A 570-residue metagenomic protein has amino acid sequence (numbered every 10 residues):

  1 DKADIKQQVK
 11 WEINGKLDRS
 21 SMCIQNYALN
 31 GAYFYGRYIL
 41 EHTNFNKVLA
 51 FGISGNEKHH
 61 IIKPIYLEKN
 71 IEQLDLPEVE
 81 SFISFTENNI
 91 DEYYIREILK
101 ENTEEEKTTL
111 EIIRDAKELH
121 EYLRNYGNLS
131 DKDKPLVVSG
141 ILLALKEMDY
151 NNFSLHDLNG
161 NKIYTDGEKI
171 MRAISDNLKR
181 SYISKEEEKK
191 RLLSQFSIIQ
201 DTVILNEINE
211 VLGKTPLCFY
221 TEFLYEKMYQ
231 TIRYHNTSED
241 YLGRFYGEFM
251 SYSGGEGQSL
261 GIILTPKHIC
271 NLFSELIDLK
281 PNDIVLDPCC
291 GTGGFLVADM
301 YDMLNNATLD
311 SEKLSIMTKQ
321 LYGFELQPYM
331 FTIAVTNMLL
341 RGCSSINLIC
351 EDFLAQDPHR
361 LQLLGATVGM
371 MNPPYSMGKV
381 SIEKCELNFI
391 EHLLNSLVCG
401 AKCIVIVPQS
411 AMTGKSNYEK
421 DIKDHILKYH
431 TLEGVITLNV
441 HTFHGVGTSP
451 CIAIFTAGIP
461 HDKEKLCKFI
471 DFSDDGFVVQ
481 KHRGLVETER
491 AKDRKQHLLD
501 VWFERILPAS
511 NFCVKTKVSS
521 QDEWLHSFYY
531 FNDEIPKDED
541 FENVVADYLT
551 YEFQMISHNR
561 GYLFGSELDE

Functional and structural regions predicted by a protein language model:
D1-L49, G55-I65, I71-E72: A short, conserved, highly charged catalytic patch centered on acidic carboxylates
I5-K16, T109-L129, L224-Y229: Short amphipathic alpha-helical segments and their helix-coil junctions
R37, V137-D149, L339: Short, hydrophobic/amphipathic alpha-helical patches that form generic packing surfaces within helical domains
T43, I277-L279, L397-V398: A generic alpha-to-beta junction signature in SAM-dependent methyltransferases
V79-I83, L361-E570: A conserved structural/catalytic subdomain of Rossmann-like adenosyl-cofactor enzymes
R124-V138, H235-D240: Structural motif
I141-S253: Long recognition/docking surfaces used for binding and targeting
S259-V380, L387-N388, P408-S410: Conserved S-adenosyl-L-methionine
